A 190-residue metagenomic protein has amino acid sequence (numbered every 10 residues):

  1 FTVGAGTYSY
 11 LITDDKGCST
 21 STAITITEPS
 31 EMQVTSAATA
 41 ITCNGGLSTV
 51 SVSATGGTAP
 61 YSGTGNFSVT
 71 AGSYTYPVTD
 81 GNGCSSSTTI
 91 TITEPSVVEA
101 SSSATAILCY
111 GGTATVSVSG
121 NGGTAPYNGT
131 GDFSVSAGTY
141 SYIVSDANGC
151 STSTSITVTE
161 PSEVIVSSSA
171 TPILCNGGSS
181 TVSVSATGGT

Functional and structural regions predicted by a protein language model:
F1-T190: Proline- and Ser/Thr-rich low-complexity, intrinsically disordered segments
